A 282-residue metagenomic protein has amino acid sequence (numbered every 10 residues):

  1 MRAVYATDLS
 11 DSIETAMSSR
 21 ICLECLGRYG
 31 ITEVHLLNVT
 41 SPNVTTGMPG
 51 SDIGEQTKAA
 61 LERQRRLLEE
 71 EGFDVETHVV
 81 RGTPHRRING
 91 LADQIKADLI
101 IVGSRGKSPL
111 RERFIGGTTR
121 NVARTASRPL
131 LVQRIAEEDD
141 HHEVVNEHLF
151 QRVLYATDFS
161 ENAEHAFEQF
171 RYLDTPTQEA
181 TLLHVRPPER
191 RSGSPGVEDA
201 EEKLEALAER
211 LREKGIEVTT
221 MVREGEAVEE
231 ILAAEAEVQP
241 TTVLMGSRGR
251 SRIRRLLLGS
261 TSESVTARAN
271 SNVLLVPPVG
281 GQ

Functional and structural regions predicted by a protein language model:
M1-G47, L149-S194, E209-K214: Small/aliphatic-rich secondary-structure junction motif
M1-T15, R124-H165, A269-Q282: Intrinsically disordered or low-complexity boundary/linker segments at protein termini and domain junctions
R2, R20-G103, K107: Ordered, small/hydrophobic-rich secondary-structure cores
A16, T46-M48, R113, H142-E143 (+4 more regions): Short, well-ordered secondary-structure micro-motifs
H35-L37, E76-V80, L131, T181-L183 (+2 more regions): General small-molecule cofactor/ligand-binding pocket signal
E69-I100, E138-D140, R212-V243, R250-S251 (+2 more regions): Structural beta-alpha unit
I95-D140, T241-Q282: Gly/Ser-rich helix-loop-strand patches that form or flank binding pockets for ribonucleotide-derived cofactors
